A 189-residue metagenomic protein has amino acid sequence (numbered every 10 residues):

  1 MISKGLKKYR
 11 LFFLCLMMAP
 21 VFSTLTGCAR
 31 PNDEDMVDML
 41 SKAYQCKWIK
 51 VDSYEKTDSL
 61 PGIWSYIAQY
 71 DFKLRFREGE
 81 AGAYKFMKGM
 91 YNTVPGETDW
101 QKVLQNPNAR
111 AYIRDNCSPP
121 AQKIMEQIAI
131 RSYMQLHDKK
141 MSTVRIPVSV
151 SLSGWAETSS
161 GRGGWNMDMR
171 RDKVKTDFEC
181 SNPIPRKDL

Functional and structural regions predicted by a protein language model:
I2-L14: Bacterial N-terminal signal peptides that target proteins for export
L14-T24: Bacterial N-terminal signal peptides
N32-V37, S41-G79: Post-signal-peptide N-terminal segment of Sec-exported extracytoplasmic proteins
D71-V148: Mixed-charge, low-complexity intrinsically disordered segments
T93-D115, R145-D188: Short beta-strand edge/turn micro-motifs at domain boundaries
